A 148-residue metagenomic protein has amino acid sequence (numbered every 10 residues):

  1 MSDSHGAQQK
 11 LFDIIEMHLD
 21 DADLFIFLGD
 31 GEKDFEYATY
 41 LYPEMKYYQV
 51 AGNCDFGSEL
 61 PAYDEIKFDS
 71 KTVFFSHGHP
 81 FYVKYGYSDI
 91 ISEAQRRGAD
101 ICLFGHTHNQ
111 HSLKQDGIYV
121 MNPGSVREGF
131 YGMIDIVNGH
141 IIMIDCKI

Functional and structural regions predicted by a protein language model:
M1-S2, L24-D30, Y48-N53, F74-H77 (+2 more regions): Active-site neighborhood of phospho(di)ester-bond hydrolases with catalytic His/Asp-centered motifs
M1-Y42, D55-G57, P61-A62, I136-V137 (+1 more regions): N-terminal active-site segment of His-dependent metallophosphoesterases
H5-Q9, E32-E36, C54-E59, F81-G86 (+2 more regions): Active-site environment of divalent metal-dependent phosphoester hydrolases
F12-D13, D69, S92-G98, K114-I148: Binuclear metal-dependent phosphoesterase catalytic core
A22, Y63-E65, S112, Y131-M133: Conserved hydrophobic/aromatic beta-strand scaffold that supports enzyme active sites
E36-Y48, E93-I101: Short, basic/low-complexity N-terminal boundary segments at the transition from targeting/disordered tails
Y40, E44-V83: Helix-adjacent hinge/juxtasegments
T72-T107: Internal catalytic-core helix/loop-beta-alpha segment that presents or stabilizes conserved functional determinants
